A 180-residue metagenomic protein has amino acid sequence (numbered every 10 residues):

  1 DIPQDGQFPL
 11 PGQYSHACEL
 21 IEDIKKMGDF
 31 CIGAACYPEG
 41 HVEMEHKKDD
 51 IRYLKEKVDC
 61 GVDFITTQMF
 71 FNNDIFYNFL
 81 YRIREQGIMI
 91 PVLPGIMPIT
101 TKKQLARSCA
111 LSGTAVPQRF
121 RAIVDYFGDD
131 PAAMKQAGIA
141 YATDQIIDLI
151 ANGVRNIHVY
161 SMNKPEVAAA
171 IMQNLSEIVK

Functional and structural regions predicted by a protein language model:
D1, A35-H41, F70-F71, G95-I99 (+1 more regions): Active-site beta-loop-alpha junctions enriched in small/polar residues
D1-I24, M44-K48, M69-R84, K164-N174: Active-site-adjacent beta->alpha loops and helix N-cap segments on the catalytic face of soluble alpha/beta enzymes
P11-Y37, Y81, E85-I139, D144 (+1 more regions): Active-site pocket-lining/capping segments in soluble small-molecule metabolic enzymes
D29, V62-D63, V154: A structural motif
E45-E56, G138-D148: Short, acidic/polar
K57, G61, P94, I157: Conserved, mostly hydrophobic/aromatic
F64-F70, N156-V159: Short catalytic-loop micro-motif centered on adjacent basic/acidic residues
